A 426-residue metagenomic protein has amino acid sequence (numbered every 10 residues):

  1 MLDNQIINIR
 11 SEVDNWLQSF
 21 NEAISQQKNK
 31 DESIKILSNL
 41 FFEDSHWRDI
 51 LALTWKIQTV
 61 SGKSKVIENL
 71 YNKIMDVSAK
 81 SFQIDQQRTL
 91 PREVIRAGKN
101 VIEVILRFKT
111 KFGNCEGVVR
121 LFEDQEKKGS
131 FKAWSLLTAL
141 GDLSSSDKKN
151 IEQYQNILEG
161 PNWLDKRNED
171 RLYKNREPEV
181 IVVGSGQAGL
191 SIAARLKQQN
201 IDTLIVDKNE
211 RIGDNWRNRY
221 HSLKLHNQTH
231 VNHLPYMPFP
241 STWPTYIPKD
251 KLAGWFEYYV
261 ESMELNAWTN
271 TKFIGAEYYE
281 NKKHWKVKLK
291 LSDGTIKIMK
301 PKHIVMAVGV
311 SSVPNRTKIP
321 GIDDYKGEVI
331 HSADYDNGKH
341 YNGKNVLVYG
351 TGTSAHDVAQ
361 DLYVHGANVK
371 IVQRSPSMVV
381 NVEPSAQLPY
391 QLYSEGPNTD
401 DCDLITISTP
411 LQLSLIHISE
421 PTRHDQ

Functional and structural regions predicted by a protein language model:
M1-L40, N168-P178: Short, low-complexity N-terminal intrinsically disordered segments enriched in polar/charged residues
Q26, K30-G98: A solvent-exposed, acidic/Ser-Thr-rich amphipathic alpha-helical stretch
T89-F108, F112-R120, D124-K127, P248-V310: Feature captures the FAD/FMN-dependent oxidoreductase FAD-binding
R96, V101-R167: A beta-strand edge to alpha-helix "cap/lid" segment located at domain peripheries
L136, S144-E177, S185, L223 (+3 more regions): Glycine-rich dinucleotide-binding loop and its adjacent helix/turn
R176-I205, H356-L362: N-terminal Rossmann-like FAD-binding beta1-loop-alpha1 element of flavoenzymes
K197-H221, K370-V379: Glycine-rich FAD pyrophosphate-binding loop
I416-Q426: Single conserved hydrophobic/aromatic residue that forms the stacking wall/gate of nucleotide- or nucleobase-binding
